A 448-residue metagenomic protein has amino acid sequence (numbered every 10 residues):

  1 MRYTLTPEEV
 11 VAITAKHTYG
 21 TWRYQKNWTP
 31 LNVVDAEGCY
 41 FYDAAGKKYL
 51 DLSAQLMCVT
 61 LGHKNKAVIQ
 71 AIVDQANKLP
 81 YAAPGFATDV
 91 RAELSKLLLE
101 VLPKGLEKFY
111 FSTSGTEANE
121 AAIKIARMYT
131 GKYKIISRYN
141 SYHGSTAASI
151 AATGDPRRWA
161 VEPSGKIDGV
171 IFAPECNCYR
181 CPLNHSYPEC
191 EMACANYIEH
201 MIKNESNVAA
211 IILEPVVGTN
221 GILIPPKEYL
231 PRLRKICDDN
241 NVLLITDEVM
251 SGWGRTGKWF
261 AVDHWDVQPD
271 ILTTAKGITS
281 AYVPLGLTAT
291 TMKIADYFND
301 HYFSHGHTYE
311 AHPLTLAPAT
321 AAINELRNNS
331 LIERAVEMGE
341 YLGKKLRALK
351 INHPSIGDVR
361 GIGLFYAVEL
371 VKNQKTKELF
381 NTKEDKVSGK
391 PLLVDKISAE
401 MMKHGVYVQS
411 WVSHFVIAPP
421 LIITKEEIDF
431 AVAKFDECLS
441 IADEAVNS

Functional and structural regions predicted by a protein language model:
M1-S448: Conserved N-terminal phosphate-binding loop of PLP-dependent enzymes in the Aspartate aminotransferase
